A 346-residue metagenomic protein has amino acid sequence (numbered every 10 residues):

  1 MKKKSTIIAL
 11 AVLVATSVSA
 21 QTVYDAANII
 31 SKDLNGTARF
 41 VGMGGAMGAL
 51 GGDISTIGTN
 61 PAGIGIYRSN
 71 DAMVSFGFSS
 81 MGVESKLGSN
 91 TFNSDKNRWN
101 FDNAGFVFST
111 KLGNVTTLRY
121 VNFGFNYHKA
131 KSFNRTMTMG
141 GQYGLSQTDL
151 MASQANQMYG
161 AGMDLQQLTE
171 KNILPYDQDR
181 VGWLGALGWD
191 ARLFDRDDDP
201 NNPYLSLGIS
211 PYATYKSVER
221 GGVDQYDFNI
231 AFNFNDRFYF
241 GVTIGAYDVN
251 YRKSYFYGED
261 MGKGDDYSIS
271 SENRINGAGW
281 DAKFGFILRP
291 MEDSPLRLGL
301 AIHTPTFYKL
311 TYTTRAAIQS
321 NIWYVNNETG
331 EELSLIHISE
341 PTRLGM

Functional and structural regions predicted by a protein language model:
M1-A26: Bacterial Sec-dependent N-terminal signal peptides
Q21-N35, F40-V41, S109-S339, R343: Outer-membrane beta-barrel porins/channels
T22-M47, G65-G82: Transmembrane beta-strand segments of Gram-negative outer membrane beta-barrel proteins
A38-G52, G82-N97: Surface-exposed strand-loop-strand hairpins of Gram-negative outer-membrane beta-barrel proteins
S55, D95-A104, G222-Y226, A278-A282: Residues that define the transmembrane beta-barrel architecture of outer-membrane proteins
I57-G63: N-terminal periplasmic accessory domains that precede and gate Gram-negative outer-membrane beta-barrel machines
G65, A104-S109, G113: Feature captures outer-membrane beta-barrel proteins of Gram-negative bacteria and organelles
